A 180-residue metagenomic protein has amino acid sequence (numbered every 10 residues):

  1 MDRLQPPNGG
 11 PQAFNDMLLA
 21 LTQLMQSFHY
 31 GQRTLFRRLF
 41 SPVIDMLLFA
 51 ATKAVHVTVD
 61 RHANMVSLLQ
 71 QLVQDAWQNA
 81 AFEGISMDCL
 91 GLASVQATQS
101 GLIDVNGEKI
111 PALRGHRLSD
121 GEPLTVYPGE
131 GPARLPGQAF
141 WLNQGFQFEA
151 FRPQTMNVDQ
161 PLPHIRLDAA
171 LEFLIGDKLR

Functional and structural regions predicted by a protein language model:
M1-R180: P-loop NTP-binding site
